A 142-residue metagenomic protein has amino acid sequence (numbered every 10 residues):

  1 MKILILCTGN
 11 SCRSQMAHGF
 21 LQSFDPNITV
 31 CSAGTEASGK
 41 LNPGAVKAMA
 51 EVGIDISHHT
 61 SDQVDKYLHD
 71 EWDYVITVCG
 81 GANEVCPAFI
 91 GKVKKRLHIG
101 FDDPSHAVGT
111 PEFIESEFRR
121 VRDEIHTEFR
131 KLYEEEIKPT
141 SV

Functional and structural regions predicted by a protein language model:
M1-Y67: Conserved active-site segments centered on acidic
N10, M49, V75-I76, I125: Conserved small-residue
S11, G80-N83: Short glycine-rich anion-binding loops that position phosphate/pyrophosphate groups of nucleotides and phosphorylated
E36, G81, D102: Catalytic metal-binding/acid-base residues of hydrolase active sites
I56, A82-V85: Glycine-rich nucleotide phosphate-binding loop and flanking beta-alpha elements of Rossmann-like dinucleotide-binding
H69-E71: Alpha-helix C-terminal capping/helix-to-coil transition sites in glycosyltransferase folds
T77-V78, H98: Redox-cofactor binding/interface segments in oxidoreductases and associated redox assembly factors
E84-V142: Phosphate-binding/catalytic loops
